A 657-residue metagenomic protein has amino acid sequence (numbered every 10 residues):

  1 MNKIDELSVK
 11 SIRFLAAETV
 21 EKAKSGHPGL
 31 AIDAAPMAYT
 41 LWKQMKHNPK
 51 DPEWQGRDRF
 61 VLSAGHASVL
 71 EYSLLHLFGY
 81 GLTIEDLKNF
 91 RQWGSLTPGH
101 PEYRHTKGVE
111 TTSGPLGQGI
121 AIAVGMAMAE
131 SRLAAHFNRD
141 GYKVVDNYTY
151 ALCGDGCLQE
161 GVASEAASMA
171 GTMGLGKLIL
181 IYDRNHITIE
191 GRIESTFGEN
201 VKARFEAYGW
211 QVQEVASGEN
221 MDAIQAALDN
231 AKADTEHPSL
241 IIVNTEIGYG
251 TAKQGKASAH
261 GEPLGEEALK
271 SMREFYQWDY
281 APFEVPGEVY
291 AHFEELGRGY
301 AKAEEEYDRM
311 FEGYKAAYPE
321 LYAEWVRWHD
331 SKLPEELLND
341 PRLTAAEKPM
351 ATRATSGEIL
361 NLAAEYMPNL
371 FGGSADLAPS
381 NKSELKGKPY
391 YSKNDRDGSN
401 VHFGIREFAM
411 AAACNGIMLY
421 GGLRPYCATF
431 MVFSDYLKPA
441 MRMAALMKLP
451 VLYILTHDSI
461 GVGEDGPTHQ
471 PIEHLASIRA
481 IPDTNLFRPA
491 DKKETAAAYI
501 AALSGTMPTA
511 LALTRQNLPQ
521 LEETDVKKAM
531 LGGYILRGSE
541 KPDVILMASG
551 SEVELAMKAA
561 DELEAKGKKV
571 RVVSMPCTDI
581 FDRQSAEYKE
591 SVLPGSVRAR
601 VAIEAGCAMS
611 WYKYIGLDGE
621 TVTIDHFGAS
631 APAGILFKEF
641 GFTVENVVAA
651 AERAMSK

Functional and structural regions predicted by a protein language model:
N2-F14, K46-H47, T83-H105, A378-S392 (+2 more regions): Acidic-glycine-rich active-site phosphate/pyrophosphate-binding loop
N2-K3, T19-P28, Q55-S63, H105-G117 (+3 more regions): A short glycine/serine-rich beta->alpha loop
V9-S25, Y182-N185: N-terminal capping segment at the start of a domain
A23, D58-R59, V109-T112, Y142-E160 (+5 more regions): A short, small-residue-rich loop immediately preceding and capping a beta-strand
D33-M173, E384-L385, I417: Cofactor-binding active-site loop characterized by glycine-rich and histidine/acidic residues
Q55-G56, S239-P334: Terminal amphipathic helices with adjacent charged low-complexity linkers/tails
Q92-R104, M128, R132-A135, G141-D146 (+4 more regions): Thiamine diphosphate
R309-P450, M507, V526-I535, E540-K541 (+3 more regions): Non-catalytic terminal/interface segments that mediate subunit docking, oligomerization, and allosteric communication
